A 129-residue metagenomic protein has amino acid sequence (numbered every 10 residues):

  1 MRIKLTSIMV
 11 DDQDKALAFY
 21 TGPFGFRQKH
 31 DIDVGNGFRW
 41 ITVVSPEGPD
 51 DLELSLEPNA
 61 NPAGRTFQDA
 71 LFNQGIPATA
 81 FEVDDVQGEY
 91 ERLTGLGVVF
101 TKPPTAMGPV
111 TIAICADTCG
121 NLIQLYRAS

Functional and structural regions predicted by a protein language model:
M1-R2, L71-I76, A106-M107: Short glycine-enriched loop/turn motifs at secondary-structure junctions
K4-I8, D31, R39-T42, F81 (+1 more regions): Vicinal oxygen chelate
I8-L52: Core segments of cupin and vicinal oxygen chelate
D12-Q13, D84-V86: Helix N-cap motif at beta-to-alpha junctions
F19, Q87-R92: Short amphipathic alpha-helices within nucleic acid-binding modules
F38, P62-Q68: A short, acidic/glycine-rich surface segment
P46-D51, A60-A63, V86-G88: Short, charged/polar surface micro-motifs in flexible loops or helix N-caps
L52-L54, I123: Short beta-strand segments
